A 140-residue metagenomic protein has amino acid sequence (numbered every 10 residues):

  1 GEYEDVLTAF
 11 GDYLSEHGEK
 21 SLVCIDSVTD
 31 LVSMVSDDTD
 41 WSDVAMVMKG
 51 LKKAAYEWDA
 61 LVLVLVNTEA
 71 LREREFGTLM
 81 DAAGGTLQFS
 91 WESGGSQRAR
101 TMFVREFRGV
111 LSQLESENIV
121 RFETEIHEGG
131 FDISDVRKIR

Functional and structural regions predicted by a protein language model:
G1-K53: Phosphate-binding/switch loop-helix module in NTP-utilizing enzymes
D12-E16, L31-M34, A54, W58 (+3 more regions): Conserved, well-folded catalytic cores of nucleic-acid-processing and energy-transducing macromolecular machines
E16-G18, I119-R140: NTP-binding/hydrolysis catalytic cores, primarily Walker-type P-loop NTPases
K20, A55-V64: Short beta-strand/loop segments at the ligand-binding rim of alpha/beta enzyme cores
D37-D40, V44, G95-T101, L114-S116 (+1 more regions): Generic alpha-helix signal with a bias toward terminal, lower-confidence helices and secondary-structure junctions
L61-G129: Phosphate-binding/switch region of NTP-binding enzymes
